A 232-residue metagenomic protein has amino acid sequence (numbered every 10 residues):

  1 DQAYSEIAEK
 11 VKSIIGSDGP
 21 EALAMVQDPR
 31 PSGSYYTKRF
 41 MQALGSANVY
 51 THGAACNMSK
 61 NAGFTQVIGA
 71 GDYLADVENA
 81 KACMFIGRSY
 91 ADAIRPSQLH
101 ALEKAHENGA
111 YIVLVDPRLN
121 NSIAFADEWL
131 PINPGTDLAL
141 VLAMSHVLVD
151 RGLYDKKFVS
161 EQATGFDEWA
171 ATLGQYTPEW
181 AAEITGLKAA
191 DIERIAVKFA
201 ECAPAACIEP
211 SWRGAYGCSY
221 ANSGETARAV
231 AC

Functional and structural regions predicted by a protein language model:
D1-C232: Catalytic alpha/large subunits of respiratory electron-transfer oxidoreductases, centered on bis-MGD molybdoenzymes
